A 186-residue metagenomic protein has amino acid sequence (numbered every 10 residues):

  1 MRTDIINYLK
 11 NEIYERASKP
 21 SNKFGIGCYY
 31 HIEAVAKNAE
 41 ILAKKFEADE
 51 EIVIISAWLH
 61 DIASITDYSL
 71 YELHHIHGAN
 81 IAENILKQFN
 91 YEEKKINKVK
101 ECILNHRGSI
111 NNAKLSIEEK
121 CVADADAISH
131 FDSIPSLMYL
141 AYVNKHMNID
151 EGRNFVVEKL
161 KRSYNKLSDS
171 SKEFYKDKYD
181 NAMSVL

Functional and structural regions predicted by a protein language model:
M1-S18: Short alpha-helical hairpin
R2-D4, N22-E47, L59, I110-L186: Divalent metal-dependent phosphate-bond-processing catalytic cores, especially two-metal-ion Mg2+/Mn2+ enzymes that act
D4-L9, A48-S56: Short coil-to-beta-strand
A17-S21, A43, I62-D67, L86 (+1 more regions): Short amphipathic alpha-helical interaction patches enriched in hydrophobic/aromatic residues with interspersed Lys/Arg
Y29, E33, I54, E93-L104 (+1 more regions): Short, well-structured alpha-helical segments
V35, L73-Q88: An active-site-proximal "capping" alpha-helix that borders the catalytic cofactor pocket
E50-Y68, H74-G78, V99-R107: His-Asp-centered metal-binding catalytic motifs of divalent-metal-dependent phosphohydrolases/nucleases
